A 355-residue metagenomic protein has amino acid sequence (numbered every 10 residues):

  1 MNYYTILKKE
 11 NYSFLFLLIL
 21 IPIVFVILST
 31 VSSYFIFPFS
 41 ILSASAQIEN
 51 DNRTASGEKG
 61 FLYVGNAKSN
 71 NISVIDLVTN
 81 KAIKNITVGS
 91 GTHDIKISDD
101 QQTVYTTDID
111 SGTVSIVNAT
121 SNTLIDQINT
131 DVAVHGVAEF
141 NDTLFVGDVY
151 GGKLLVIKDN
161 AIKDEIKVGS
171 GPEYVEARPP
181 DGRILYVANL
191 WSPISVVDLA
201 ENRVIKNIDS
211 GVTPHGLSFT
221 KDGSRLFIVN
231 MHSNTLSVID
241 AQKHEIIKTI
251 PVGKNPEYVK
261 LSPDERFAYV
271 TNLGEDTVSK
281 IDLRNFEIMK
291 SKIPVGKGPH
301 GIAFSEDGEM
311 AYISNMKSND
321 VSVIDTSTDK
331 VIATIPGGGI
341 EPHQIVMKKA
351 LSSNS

Functional and structural regions predicted by a protein language model:
Y3-S355: Predominantly soluble domains enriched in secretory-pathway, periplasmic, or organellar proteins
